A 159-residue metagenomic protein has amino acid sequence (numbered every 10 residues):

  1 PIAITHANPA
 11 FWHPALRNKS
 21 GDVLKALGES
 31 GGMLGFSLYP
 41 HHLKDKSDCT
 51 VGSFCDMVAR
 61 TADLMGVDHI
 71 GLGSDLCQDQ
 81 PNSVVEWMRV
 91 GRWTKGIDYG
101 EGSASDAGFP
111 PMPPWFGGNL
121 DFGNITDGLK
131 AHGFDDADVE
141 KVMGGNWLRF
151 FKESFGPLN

Functional and structural regions predicted by a protein language model:
P1, T5, T50-D63, W87-G100 (+1 more regions): Short, electropositive alpha-helical surface patch
P1-A3, L16-G32, G52-D68: Histidine/acidic residue-rich metal-binding segments in metalloenzymes
N8-N18, H42-D56: Active-site glycine- and acidic-residue-rich loops that bind and position anionic ligands or nucleotide-like cofactors
A10-W12, H41-D45, Q78-P81, L148-F151: Flexible loop/turn segments at secondary-structure boundaries
G28-D48: A conserved active-site cap/scaffold subdomain adjacent to cofactor or substrate pockets
L34, D75, V139: Conserved, mostly hydrophobic/aromatic
L38, M65-W115: Short acidic/histidine-rich active-site segments
A107-N159: Mid-to-C-terminal alpha-helical segments outside catalytic/metal-binding sites
